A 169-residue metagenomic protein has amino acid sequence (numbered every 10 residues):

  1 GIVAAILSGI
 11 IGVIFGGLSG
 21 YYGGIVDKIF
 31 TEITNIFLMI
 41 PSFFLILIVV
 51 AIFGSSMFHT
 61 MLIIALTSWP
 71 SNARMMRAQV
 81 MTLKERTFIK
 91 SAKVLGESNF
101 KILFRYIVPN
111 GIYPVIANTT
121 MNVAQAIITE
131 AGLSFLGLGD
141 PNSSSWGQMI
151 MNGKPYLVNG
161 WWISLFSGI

Functional and structural regions predicted by a protein language model:
G1-V13, F43, A126, G153-I169: Gly/Trp-centered helix-boundary motif
I2-I11, F100-E130: Transmembrane alpha-helices
L7-I11, G20-Y21, V26-T82, I116: Generic hydrophobic transmembrane alpha-helix motif, especially the helices
G17, I46-A51, T60, I64 (+4 more regions): Transmembrane alpha-helix boundary and packing residues in multipass membrane permease domains and related
I29, F104, L165-F166: Signature of the 12-TM Major Facilitator Superfamily
V50-G54, I64, Q79-V80, T129-F166: Glycine-rich helix-loop "coupling/hinge" segments at transmembrane-helix boundaries in multipass transporters
